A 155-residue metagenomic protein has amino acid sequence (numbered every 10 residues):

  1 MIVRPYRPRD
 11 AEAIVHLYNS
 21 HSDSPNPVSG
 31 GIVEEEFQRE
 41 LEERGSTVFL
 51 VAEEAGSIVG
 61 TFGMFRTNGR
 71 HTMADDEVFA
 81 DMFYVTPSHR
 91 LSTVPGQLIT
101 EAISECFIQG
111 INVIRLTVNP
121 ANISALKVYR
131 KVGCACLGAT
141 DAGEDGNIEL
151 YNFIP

Functional and structural regions predicted by a protein language model:
M1-I2: Extreme N-terminal starter segment of soluble prokaryotic enzymes
P5-R9, H16-P87, I99-E101, E105: Acetyl-CoA-dependent GNAT
L17, N112-R115, N119-I123, R130-V132 (+1 more regions): C-terminal "cap" of GNAT-fold acetyltransferases
A74, A102, F107, S124 (+2 more regions): Short secondary-structure boundary/hinge segments and terminal tails
F79, G110-N112: Short loop/turn motifs at secondary-structure junctions
Y84, C134-A135: Short acidic-aromatic loop segments in the C-terminal HATPase_c
T86-T100, Q109, P120-K127, K131: Conserved glycine-rich acetyl-CoA-binding loop
